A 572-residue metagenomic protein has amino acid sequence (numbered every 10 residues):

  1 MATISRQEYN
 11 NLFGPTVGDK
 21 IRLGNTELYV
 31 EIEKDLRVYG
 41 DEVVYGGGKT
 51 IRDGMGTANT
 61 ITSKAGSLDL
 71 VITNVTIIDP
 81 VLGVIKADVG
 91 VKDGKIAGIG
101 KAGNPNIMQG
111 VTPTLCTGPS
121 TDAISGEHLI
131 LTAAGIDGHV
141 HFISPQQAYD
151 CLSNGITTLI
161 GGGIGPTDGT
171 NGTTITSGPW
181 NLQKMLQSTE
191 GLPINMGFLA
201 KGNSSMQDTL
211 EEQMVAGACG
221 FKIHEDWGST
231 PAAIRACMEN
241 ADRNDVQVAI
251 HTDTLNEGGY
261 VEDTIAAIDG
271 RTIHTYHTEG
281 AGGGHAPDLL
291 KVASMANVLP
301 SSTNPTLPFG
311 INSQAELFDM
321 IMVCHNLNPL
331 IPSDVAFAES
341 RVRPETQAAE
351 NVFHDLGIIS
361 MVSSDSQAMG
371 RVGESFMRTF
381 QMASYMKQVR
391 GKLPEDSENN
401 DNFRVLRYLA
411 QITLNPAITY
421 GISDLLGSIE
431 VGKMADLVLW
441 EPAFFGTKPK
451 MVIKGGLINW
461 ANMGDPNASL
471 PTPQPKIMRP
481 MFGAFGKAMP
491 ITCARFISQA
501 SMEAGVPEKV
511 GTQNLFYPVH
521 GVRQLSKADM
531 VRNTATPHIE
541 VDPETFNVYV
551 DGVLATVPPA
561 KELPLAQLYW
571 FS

Functional and structural regions predicted by a protein language model:
M1-I61, G100-K101, T112-T132, A148-A233 (+3 more regions): Divalent-metal coordination cores built from histidine and acidic residues
M1-Q109, P113-L115, F142, L152 (+3 more regions): Active-site microenvironment of metallo-dependent hydrolases
V71, D122, A134-I136, V248 (+1 more regions): Residue-level marker for buried hydrophobic side chains located in beta-strands that build the well-ordered beta-sheet
T73, I77-P80, V84, G138 (+5 more regions): Short alpha-helical segments and helix-capping/turn motifs at coil-helix boundaries
A133-S144, V248-L255, V548: Histidine-centered catalytic micro-motifs
Q213, A267-D269, V553: Terminal accessory regions of large proteins
G220-L409, I418-Y420, L426, N459-N462 (+1 more regions): Active-site core of metal-dependent hydrolases
